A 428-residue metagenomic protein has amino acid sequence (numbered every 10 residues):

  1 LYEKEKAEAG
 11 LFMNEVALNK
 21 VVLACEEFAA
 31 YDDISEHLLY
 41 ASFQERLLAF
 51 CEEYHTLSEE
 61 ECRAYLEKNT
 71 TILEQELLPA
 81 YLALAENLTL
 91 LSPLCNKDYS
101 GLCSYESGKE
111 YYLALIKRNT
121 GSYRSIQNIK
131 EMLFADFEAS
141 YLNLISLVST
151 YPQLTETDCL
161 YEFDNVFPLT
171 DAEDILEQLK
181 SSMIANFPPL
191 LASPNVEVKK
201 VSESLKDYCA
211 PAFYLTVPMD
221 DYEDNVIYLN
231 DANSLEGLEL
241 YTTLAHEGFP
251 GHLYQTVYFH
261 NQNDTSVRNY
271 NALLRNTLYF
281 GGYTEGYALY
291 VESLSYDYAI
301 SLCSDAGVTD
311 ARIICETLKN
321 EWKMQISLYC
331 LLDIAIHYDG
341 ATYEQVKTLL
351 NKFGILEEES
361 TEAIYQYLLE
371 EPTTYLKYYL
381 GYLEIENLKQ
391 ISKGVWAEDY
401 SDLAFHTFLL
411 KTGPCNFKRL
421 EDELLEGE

Functional and structural regions predicted by a protein language model:
L1-E428: N-terminal maturation segment of proteins
